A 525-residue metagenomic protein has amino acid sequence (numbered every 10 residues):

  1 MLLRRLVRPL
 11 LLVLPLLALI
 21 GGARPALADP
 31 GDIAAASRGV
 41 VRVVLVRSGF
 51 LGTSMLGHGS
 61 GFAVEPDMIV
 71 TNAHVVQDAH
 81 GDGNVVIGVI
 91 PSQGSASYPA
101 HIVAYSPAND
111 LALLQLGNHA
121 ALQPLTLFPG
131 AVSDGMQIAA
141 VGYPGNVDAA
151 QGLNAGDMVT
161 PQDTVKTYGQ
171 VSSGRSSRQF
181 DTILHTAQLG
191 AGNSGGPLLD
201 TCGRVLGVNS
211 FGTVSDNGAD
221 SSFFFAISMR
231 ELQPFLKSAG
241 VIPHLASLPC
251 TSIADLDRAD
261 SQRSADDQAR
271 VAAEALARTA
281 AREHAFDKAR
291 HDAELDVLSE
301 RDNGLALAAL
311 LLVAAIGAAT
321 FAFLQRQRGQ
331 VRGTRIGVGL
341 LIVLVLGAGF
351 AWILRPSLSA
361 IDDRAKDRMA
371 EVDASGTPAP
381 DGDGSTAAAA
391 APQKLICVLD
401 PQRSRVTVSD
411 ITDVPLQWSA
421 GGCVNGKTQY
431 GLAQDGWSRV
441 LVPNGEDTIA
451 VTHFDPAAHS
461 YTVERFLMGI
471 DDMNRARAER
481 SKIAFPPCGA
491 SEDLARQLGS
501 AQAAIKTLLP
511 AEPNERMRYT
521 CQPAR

Functional and structural regions predicted by a protein language model:
G31-D32, H58, V64-P66, V70-A108 (+5 more regions): Catalytic-histidine neighborhood of serine endopeptidases, predominantly the chymotrypsin-like S1/PA family
A36-S54, A112, G117-P124, Q151-K237: Active-site region of chymotrypsin-like
V40, E65-I87, P91-A150, Q179-T182 (+1 more regions): Conserved active-site neighborhood of the chymotrypsin/trypsin-like protease fold
R47-P66, S97-P99, G304, R518-A524: A conserved glycine-rich beta-strand in the N-terminal activation segment of trypsin-fold
V75-A79, Q123-A131, M136-D181, G190 (+7 more regions): Flexible, gly/ser-rich surface segments that form the specificity/activation loops bordering the active-site cleft
N146, S210-L295: C-terminal cap/linker of serine protease catalytic domains
H284-E371: C-terminal single-pass membrane-anchor helix
A360-V424: Membrane-interface segments at or immediately adjacent to transmembrane helices that form the boundary between
